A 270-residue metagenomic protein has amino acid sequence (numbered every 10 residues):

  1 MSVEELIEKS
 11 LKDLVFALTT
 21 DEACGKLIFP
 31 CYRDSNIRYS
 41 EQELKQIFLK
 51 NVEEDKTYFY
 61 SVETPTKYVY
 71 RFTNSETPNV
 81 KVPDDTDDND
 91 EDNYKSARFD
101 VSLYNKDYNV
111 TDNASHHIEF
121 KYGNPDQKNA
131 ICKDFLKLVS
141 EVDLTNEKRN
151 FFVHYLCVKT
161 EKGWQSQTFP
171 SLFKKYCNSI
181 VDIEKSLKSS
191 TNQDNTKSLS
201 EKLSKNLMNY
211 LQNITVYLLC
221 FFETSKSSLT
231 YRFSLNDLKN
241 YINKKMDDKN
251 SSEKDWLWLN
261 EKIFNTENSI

Functional and structural regions predicted by a protein language model:
M1-T57, E76: Interdomain/boundary linker segments immediately adjacent to catalytic/signaling cores
L27-S35, I118-Q127: Surface-exposed cleft-lining segments at the edges of enzyme active sites
N36-I37, Y58-T111: Active-site metal-binding core of divalent-cation-utilizing nuclease and nuclease-like domains
V101-L103, N113-N124: Conserved catalytic cores of phosphodiester-cleaving nucleases, focusing on short active-site segments
H117-G123, V139, G163-F169: Eukaryote-skewed repeat-based solenoidal scaffolds used as protein-protein interaction platforms, primarily
G123-L144: Mg2+/Mn2+-dependent nuclease catalytic core
R149-H154: Conserved beta-strand signature within the Rossmann-like core of class I S-adenosyl-L-methionine
Y155-I270: Domain-level recognition of nuclease-like catalytic cores that cleave nucleotide substrates
